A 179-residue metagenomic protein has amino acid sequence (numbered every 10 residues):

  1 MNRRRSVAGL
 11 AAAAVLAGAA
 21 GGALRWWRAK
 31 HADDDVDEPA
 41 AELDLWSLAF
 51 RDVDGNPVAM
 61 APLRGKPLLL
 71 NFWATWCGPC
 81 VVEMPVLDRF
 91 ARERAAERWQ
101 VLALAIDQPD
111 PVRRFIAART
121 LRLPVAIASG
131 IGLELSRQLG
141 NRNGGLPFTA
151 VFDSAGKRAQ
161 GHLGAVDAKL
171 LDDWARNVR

Functional and structural regions predicted by a protein language model:
M1-S47: N-terminal targeting signals for export/organelle localization
A40, S47-L68: A short beta-strand-turn-helix
L63-K66, A96, R122: Active-site acidic short loop of glycosyltransferases
N71-C77, I106: Aromatic-flanked redox-active Cys/Sec active sites in thiol-based oxidoreductases, especially the WC-centered
T75-V82, F148: C-type cytochrome heme c attachment motif
V82-T120, G130-S136: Structural microenvironment flanking redox-active thiols in thiol-disulfide oxidoreductases
A117-L121, S129-R176: Thiol/disulfide oxidoreductase modules built on the thioredoxin-like
